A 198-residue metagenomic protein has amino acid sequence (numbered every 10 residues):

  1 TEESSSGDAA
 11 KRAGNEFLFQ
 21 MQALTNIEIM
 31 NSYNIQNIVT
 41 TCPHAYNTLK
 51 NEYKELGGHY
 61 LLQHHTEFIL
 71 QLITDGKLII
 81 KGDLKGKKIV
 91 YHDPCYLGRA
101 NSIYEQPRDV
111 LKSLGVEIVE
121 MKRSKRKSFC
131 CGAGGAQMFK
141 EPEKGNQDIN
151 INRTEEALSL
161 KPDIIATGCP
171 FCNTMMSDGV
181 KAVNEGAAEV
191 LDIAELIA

Functional and structural regions predicted by a protein language model:
T1-A198: Iron-sulfur cluster-binding electron-transfer modules in prokaryotic oxidoreductases
